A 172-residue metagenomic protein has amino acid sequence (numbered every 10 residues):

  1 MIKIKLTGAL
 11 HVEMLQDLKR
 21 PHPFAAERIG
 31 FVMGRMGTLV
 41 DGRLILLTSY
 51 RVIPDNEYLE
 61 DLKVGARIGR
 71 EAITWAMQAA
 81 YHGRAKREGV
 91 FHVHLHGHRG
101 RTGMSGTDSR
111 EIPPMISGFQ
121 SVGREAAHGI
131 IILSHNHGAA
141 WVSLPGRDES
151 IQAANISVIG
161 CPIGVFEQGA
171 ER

Functional and structural regions predicted by a protein language model:
M1-G89, G97-R172: Conserved beta-strand-loop surface patch within small alpha/beta domains used for substrate/adaptor or ligand engagement
